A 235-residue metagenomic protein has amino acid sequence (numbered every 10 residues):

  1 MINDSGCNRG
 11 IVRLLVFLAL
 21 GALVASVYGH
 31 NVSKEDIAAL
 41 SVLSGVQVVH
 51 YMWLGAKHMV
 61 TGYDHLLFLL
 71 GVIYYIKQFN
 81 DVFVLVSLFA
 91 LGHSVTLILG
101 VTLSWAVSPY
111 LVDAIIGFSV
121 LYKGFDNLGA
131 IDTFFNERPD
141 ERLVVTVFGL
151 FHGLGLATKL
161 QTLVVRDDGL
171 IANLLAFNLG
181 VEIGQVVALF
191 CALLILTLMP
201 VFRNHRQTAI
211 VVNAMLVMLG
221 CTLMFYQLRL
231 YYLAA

Functional and structural regions predicted by a protein language model:
I2-Y63, T133, E137, F225-A235: Histidine-/acidic- and/or cysteine-rich, low-complexity loops and terminal segments associated with membrane
H58-A234: Hydrophobic alpha-helical transmembrane segments in multi-pass membrane proteins
